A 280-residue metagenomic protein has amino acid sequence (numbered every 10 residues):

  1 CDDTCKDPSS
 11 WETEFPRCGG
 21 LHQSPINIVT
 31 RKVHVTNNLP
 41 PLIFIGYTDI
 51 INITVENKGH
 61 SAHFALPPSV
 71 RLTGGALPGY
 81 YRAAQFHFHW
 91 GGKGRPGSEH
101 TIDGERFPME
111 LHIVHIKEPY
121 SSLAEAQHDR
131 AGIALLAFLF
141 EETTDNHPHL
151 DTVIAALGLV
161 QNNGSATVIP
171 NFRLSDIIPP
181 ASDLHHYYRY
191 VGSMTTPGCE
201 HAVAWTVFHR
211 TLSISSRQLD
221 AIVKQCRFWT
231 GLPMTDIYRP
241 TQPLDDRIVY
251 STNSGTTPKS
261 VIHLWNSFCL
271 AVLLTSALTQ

Functional and structural regions predicted by a protein language model:
C1-Q280: Alpha-carbonic anhydrase
